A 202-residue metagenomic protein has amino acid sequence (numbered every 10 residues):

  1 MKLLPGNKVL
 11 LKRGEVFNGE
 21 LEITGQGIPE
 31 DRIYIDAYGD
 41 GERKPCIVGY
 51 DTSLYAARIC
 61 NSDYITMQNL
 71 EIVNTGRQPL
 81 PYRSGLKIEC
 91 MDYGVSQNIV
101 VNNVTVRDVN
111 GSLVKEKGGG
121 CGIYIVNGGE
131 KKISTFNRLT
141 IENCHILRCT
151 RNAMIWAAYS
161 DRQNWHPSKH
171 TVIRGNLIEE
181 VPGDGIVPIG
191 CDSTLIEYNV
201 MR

Functional and structural regions predicted by a protein language model:
N7: Glycine-centered, small-residue-biased loops immediately flanking beta-strands in adenine/cofactor-binding cores
L10, E22, Y34-D36, C46-V48 (+9 more regions): Extracellular beta-strand solenoid repeats
L10-R13, F17-G19, T24-P81, D108-K115: Right-handed parallel beta-helix/beta-spiral solenoid domain characteristic of secreted/periplasmic
K12-G14, E20, Q26, D36-D40 (+9 more regions): Beta-strand repeat scaffolds of extracellular/surface proteins
G19-E22, Y50-A56, G76-G85, V106 (+4 more regions): Short glycine/acidic-rich loop motifs that flank beta-strands on beta-rich extracellular proteins
R32, D63-N74, V95-N110, I133-R151 (+2 more regions): Right-handed parallel beta-helix
V114-E116, G128-S134, Y159-P167: Intrinsically disordered, low-complexity Ser/Thr- and acidic-rich flexible linkers and loops, especially at boundaries
